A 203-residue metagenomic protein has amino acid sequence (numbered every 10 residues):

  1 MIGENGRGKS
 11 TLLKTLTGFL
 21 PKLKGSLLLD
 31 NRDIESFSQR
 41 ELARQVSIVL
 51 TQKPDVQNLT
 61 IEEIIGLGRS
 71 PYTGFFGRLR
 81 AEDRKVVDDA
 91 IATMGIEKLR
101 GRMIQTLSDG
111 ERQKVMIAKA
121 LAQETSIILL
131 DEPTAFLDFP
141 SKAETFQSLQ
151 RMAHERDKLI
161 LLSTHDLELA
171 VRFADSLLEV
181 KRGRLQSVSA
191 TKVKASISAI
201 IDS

Functional and structural regions predicted by a protein language model:
T17: Helix-to-loop junction immediately C-terminal to a conserved catalytic motif
G25-D33, L42: Conserved ABC transporter NBD signature motif
G66, A81-L99: Conserved ABC ATPase "signature" region
M103-L107: Conserved ABC ATPase signature
E124: Conserved catalytic motifs of ABC-family nucleotide-binding domains
I128-D131: Catalytic Walker B motif of ABC-type/P-loop ATPase nucleotide-binding domains
T164-H165: H-loop/switch region of ABC-family ATPase nucleotide-binding domains
